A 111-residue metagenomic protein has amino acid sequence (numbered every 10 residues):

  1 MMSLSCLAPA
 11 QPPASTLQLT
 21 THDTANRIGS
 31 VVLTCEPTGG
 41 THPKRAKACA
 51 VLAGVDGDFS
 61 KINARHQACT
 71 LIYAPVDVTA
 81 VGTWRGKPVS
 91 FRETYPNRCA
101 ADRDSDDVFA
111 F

Functional and structural regions predicted by a protein language model:
M1-V81, R85-F111: N- and C-terminal low-complexity/disordered segments
